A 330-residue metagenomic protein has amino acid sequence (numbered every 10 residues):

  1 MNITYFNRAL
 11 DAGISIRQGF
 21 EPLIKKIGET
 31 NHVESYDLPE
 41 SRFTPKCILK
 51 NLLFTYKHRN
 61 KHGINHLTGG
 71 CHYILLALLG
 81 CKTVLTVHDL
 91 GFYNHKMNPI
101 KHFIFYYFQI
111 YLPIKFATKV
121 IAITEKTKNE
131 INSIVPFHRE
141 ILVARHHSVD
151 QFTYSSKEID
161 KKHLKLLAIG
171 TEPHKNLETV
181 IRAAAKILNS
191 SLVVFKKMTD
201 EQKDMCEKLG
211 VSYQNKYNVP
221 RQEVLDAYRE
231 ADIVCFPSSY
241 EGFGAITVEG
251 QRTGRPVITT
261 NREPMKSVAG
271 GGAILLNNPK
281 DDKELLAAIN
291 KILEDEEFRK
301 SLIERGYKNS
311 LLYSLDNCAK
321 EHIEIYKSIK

Functional and structural regions predicted by a protein language model:
T4-L75, Y213: Active-site donor-binding segments of glycosyltransferases and PAPS-dependent sulfotransferases
I100-V120: Membrane-proximal helix-turn-helix segments that form the acceptor-binding/catalytic region of lipid-linked
I159-K175, I181-A184, V193: Conserved donor-binding/catalytic core segment of Leloir-type glycosyltransferases
Q202-L225: Nucleotide-activated donor-binding/catalytic signature segment of Leloir-type glycosyltransferases, i.e., the conserved
D226-A231: Short alpha-helical donor nucleotide-sugar binding micro-motif in glycosyltransferases
S239: Aromatic "clamp/platform" in nucleotide-sugar-dependent glycosyltransferases that forms part of the donor/acceptor
P256-T259: Short hydrophobic beta-strand element within catalytic cores of glycosyltransferases and related nucleotide-activated
I274-D282, K291-E296: Conserved acidic donor-binding segment of nucleotide-sugar-dependent glycosyltransferases
